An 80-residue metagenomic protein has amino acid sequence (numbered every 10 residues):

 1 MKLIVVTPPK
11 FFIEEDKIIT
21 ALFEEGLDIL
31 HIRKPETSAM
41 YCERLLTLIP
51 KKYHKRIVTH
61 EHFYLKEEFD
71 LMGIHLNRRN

Functional and structural regions predicted by a protein language model:
M1-N80: Conserved N-terminal beta1-alpha1 strand-loop-helix module at the mouth
